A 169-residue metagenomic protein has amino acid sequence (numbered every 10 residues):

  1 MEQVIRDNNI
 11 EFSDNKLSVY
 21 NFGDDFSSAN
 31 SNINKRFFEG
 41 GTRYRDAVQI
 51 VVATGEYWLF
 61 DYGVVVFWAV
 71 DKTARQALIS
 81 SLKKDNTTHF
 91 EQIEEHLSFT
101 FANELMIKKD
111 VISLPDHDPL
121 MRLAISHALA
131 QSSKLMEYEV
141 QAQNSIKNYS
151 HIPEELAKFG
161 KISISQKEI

Functional and structural regions predicted by a protein language model:
M1-P115: Short Lys/Arg-enriched alpha/beta "domain-start" segment
F99-I169: Extended amphipathic alpha-helical scaffolding segments in membrane-proximal extra-membrane regions of membrane
